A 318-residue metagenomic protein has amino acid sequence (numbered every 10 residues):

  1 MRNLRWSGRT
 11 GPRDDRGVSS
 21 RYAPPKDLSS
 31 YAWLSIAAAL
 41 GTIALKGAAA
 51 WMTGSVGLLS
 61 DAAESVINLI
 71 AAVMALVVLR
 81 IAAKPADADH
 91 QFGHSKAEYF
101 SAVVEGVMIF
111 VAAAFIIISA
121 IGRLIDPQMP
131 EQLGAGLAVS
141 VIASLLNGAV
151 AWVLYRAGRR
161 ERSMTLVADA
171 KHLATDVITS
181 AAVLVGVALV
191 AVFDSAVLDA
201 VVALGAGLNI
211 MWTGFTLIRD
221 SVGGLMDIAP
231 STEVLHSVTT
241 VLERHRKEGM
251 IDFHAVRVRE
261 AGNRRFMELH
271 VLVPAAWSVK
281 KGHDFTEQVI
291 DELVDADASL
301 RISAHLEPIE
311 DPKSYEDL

Functional and structural regions predicted by a protein language model:
R2-E233, S237, D317: Alpha-helical transmembrane cores and adjacent cytosolic helix/loop segments of polytopic membrane transporters
A102, S140, E268, L272 (+1 more regions): Conserved beta-strand segments that form the floor/walls of ligand-binding pockets within enzyme and binding domains
S119, T216, D220, H236-T240 (+4 more regions): Solvent-exposed alpha-helical segments within well-ordered globular domains of core cellular machineries
S231-M250: N-proximal, solvent-exposed amphipathic alpha-helical segments enriched in charged/polar residues
R244-F253, D295-L300: Short secondary-structure junctions
E248-H254, V279-K280, D284: Cytosolic, membrane-proximal regulatory domains of ion/volume homeostasis and mechanosensation machinery
G249-L272, P308: Short edge beta-strands and adjacent turn/loop segments
W277-L318: Solvent-exposed, non-transmembrane regulatory segments of membrane-associated proteins
